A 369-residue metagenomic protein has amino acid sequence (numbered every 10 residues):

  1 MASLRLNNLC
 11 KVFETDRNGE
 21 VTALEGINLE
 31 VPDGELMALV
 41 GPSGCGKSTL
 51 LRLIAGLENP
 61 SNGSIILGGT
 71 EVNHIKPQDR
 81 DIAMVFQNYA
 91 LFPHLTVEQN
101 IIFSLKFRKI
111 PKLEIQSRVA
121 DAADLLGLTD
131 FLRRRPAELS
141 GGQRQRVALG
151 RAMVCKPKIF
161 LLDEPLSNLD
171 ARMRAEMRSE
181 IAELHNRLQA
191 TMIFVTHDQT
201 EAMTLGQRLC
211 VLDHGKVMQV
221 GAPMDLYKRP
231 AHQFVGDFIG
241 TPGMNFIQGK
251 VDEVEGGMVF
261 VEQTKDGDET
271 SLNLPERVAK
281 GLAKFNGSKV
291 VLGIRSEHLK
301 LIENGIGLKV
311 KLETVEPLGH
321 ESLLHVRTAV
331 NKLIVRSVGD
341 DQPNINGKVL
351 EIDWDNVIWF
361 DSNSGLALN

Functional and structural regions predicted by a protein language model:
V40-P42: The feature captures the beta-strand-to-loop junction immediately N-terminal to the Walker
A55: Helix-to-loop junction immediately C-terminal to a conserved catalytic motif
G63-E71: Conserved ABC transporter NBD signature motif
P77-F238: ABC ATPase nucleotide-binding domains
P242, E253-N369: Non-catalytic connector elements of ABC transporters
